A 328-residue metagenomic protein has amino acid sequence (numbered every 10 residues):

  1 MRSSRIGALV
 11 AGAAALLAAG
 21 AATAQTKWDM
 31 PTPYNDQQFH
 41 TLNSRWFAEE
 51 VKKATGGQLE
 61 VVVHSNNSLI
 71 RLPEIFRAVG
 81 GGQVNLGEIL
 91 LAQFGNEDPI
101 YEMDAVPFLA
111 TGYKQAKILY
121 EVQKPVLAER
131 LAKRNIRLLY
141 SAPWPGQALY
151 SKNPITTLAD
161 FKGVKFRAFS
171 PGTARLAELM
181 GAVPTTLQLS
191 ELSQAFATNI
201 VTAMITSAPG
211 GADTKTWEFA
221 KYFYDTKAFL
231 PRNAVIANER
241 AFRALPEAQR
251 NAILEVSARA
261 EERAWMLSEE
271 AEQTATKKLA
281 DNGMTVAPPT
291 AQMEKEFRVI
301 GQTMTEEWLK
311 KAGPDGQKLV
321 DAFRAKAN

Functional and structural regions predicted by a protein language model:
M1-V10: Bacterial N-terminal signal peptides that target proteins for export
A11-G12, Q25-K117, Q123-N328: N-terminal secretory/targeting leader peptides
A19-A21: N-terminal signal peptide c-region/cleavage motif recognized by signal peptidases
